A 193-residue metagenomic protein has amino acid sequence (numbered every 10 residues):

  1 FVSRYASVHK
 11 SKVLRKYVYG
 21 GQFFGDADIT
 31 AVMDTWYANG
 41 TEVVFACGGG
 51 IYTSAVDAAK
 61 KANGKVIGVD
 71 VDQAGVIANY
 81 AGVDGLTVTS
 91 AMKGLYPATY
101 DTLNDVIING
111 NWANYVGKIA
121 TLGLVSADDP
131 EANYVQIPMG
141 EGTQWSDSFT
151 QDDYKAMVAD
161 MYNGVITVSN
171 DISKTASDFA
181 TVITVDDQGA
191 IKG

Functional and structural regions predicted by a protein language model:
F1-G193: A residue-level marker of the well-folded mature domains of exported/periplasmic proteins
